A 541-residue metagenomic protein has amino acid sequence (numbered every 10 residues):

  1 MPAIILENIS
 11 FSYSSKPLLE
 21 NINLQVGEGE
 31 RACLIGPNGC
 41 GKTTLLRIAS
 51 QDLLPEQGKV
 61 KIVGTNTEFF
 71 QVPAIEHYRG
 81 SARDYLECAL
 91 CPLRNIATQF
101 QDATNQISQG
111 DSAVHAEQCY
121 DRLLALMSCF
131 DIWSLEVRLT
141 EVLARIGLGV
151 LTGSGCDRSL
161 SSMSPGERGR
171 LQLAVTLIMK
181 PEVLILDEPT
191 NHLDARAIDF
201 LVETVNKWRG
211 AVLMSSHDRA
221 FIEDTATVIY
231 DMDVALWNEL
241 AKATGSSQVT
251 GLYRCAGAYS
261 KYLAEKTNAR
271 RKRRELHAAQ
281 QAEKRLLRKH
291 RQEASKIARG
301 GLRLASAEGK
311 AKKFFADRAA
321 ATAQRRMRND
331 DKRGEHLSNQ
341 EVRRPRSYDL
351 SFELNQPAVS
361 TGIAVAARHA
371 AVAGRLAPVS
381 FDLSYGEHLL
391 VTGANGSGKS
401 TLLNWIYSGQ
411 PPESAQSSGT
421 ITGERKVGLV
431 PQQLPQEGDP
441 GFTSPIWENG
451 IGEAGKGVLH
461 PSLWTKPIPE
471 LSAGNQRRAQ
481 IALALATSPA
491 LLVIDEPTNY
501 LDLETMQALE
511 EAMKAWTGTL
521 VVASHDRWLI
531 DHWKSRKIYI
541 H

Functional and structural regions predicted by a protein language model:
M1-K272, P357-H541: ABC ATP-binding cassette signature C-motif
D111-A144, R270-A377: Flexible nucleotide-interacting loop at or near the entrance of a catalytic core
